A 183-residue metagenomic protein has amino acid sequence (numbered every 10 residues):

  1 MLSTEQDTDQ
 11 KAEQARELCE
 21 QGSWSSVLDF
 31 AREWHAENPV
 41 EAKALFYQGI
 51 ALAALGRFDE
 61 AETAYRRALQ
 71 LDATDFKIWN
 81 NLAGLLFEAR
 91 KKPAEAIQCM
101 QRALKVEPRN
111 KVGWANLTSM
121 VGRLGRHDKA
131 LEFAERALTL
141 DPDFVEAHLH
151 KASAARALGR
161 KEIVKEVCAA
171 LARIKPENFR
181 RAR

Functional and structural regions predicted by a protein language model:
M1-T4, H150-R183: Terminal, low-structured helical/coil segments at or just beyond the last alpha-helical repeat
D7-K43, Y47-A54: Alpha-helical segment of the N-proximal tetratricopeptide repeat
R16, I50, G84-L85, S119 (+1 more regions): Residue-level recognition of tetratricopeptide repeat
E20-D29, E33, A54-R67, L86-R102 (+2 more regions): Structural signature of tandem alpha-helical TPR/SEL1-like repeats, specifically the intra-repeat loop/turn
